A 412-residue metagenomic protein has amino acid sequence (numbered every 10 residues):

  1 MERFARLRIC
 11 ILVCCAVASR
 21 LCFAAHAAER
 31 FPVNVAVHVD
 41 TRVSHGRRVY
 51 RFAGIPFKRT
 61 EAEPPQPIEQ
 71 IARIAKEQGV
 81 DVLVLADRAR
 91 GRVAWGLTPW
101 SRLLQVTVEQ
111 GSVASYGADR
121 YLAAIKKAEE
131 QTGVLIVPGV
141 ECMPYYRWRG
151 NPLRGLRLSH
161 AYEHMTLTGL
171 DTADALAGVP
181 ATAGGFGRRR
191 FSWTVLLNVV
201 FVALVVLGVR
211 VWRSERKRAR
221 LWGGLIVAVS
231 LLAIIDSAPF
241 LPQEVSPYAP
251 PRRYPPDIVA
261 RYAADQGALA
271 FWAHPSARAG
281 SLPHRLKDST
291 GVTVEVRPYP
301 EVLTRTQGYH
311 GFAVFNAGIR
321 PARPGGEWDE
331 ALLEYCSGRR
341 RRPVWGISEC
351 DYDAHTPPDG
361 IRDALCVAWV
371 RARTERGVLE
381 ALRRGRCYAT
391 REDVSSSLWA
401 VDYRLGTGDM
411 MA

Functional and structural regions predicted by a protein language model:
R8-R20: Bacterial N-terminal signal peptides
F23-G150, S246, V344: An N-terminally biased module of ancient metal coordination in phosphate/nucleic-acid-related enzymes
A24-F31, D40-R51, K58-T60, Q66-A72 (+9 more regions): C-terminal functional module detector
A36-D40, P56, L85-A86, V137-E141 (+5 more regions): A cross-family glycoside hydrolase active-site/sugar-binding cleft signature
K76-E77, A264, R305: Non-catalytic positions within long, well-ordered alpha-helices that form the structural scaffold/packing of enzyme
L104-V302: Extended substrate/RNA-proximal surfaces in nucleic-acid metabolism proteins
D288-I319, V367-G377: Structural recognition of alpha->loop->beta junctions
Y309-C336: Substrate-binding surface in catalytic domains of secreted glycosidases
